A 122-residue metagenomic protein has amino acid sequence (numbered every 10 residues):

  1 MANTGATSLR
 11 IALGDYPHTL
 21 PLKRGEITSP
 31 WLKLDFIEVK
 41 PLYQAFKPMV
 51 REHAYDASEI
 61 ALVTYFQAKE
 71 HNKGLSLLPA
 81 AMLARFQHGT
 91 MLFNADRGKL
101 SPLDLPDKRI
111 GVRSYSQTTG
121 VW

Functional and structural regions predicted by a protein language model:
M1-A2, L100: Short, flexible, solvent-exposed loop/turn segments with mixed acidic/basic and small polar residues
A2-T4, D15: Amphipathic, small/basic residue-rich leader segments at the start of a protein or domain
T4-R10: Extreme N-terminal starter segment of soluble prokaryotic enzymes
R10-W122: Short, glycine-/small- and polar/acidic-enriched structural segments that line small-molecule recognition paths
